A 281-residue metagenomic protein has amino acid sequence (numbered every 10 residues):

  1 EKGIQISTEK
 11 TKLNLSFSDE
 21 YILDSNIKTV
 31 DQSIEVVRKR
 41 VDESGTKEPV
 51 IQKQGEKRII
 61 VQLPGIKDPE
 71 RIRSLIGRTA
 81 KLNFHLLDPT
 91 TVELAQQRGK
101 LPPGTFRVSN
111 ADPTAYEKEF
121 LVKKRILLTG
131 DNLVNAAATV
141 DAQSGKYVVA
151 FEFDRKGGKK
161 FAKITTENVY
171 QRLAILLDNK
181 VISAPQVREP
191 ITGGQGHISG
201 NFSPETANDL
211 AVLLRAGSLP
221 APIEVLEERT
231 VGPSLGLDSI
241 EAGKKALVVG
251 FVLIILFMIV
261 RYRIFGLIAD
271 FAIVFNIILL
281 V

Functional and structural regions predicted by a protein language model:
E1-V187: Non-transmembrane, solvent-exposed regions of membrane trafficking/translocation machinery
L23-V30, S203-A207, E228: Solvent-exposed, acidic/flexible segments
I34, R38, I60, R73-I76 (+5 more regions): Short, well-ordered alpha-helical packing segments
V149-A150, Q195-G200: A short beta-strand structural signal in non-transmembrane regions
A150, D154-V169, L173-A174, L237-V281: Interfacial segments of transmembrane alpha-helices in multi-pass membrane proteins
E189-I191: A short acidic/small-residue loop/turn micro-motif
E205-V248: Juxtamembrane "pre-transmembrane" interface segments
